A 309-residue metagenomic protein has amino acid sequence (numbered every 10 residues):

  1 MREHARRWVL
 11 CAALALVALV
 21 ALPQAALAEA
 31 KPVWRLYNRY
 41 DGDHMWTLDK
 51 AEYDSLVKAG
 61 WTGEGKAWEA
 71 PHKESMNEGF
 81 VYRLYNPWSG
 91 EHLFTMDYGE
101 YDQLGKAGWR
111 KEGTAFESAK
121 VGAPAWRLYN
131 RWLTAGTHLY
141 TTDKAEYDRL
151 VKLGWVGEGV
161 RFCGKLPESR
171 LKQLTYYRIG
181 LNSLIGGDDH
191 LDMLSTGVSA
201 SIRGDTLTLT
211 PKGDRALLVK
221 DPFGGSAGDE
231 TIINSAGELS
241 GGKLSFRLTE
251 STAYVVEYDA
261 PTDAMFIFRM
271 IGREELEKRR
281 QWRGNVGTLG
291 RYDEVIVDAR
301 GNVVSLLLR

Functional and structural regions predicted by a protein language model:
M1, D41, A59-E64, E78 (+17 more regions): Feature targets compositionally biased, intrinsically disordered low-complexity regions with long contiguous runs
M1-A12: Bacterial N-terminal signal peptides that target proteins for export
C11-A21: Bacterial N-terminal signal peptides
P23-A25: N-terminal signal peptide c-region/cleavage motif recognized by signal peptidases
L27-R170: Extracellular glycan-binding segments that recognize GlcNAc-based cell-wall polysaccharides
L171-Y292, I296, R300-R309: Solvent-exposed hydroxyl-ligand-binding patches built from regularly spaced Ser/Thr and small hydrophobics
